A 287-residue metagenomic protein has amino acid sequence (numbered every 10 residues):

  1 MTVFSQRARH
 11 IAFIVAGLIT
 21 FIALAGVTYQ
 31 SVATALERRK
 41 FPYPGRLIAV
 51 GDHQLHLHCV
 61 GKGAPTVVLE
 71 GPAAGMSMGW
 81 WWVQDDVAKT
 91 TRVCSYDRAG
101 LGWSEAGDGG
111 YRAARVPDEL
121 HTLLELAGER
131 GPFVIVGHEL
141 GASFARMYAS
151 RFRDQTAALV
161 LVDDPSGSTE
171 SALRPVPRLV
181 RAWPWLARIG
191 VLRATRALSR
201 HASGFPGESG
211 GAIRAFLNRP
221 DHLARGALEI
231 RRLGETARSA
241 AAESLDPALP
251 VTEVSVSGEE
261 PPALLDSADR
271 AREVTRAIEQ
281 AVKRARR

Functional and structural regions predicted by a protein language model:
M1-L47: N-terminal membrane-anchoring alpha-helices
I48-V50, L57, V87, D97 (+5 more regions): Generic structural signal for small/hydrophobic residues in well-ordered secondary structure, especially within
Q54, C59-W103: Conserved HGGG/HGGXW glycine-rich cap/lid loop of the alpha/beta-hydrolase fold
V60, S95-V136: Active-site loop/oxyanion-hole signature of alpha/beta-hydrolase fold enzymes
V68-P72, H138, D163: The conserved beta1-alpha1 loop
A113, P117, F152-E260: Flexible "cap/lid" subdomain of the alpha/beta-hydrolase fold that forms the substrate-access gate
V136-G141, A145: Gly/Ala-rich beta-loop-alpha elbow adjacent to hydrolase catalytic centers
E259-R287: Catalytic active-site module of serine/aspartate enzymes centered on a nucleophile-bearing elbow/loop
